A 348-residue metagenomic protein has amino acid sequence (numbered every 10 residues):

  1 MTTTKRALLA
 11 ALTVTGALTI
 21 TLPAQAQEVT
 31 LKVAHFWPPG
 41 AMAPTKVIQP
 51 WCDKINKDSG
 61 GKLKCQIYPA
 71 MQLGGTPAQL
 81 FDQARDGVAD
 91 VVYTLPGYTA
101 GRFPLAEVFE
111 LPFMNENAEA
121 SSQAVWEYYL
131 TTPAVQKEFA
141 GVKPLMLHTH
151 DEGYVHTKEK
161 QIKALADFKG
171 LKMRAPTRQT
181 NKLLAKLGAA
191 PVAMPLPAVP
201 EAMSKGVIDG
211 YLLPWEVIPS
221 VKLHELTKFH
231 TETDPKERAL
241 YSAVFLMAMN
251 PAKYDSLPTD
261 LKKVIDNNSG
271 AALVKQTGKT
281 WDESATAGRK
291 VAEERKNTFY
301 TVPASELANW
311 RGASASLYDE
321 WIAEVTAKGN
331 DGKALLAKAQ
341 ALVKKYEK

Functional and structural regions predicted by a protein language model:
M1-L9, L22: Twin-arginine (Tat) signal peptide motif
T2-T3, L18, E306, D331: Residues at the start of alpha-helices and the adjacent loop-to-helix junctions
A10-T19: Bacterial N-terminal signal peptides
T19-I20, G312: Hydrophobic alpha-helical transmembrane segments of integral membrane proteins, especially lipid-exposed positions
I20-A26: Sec/Tat signal peptide C-region and signal peptidase I cleavage site
Q27-A120, K137-K348: N-terminal secretory/targeting leader peptides
A124-G141: Hinge/lid segment of periplasmic solute-binding proteins
